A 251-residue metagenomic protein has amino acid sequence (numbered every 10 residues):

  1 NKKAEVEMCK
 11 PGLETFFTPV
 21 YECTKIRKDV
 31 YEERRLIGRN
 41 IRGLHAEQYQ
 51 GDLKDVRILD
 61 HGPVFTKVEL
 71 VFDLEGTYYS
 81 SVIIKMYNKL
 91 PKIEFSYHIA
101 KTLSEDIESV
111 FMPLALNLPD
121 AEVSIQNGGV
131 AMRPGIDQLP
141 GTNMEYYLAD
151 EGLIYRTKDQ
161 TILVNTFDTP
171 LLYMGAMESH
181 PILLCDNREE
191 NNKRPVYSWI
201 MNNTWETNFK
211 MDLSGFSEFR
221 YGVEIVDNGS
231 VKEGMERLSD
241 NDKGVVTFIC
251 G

Functional and structural regions predicted by a protein language model:
N1-G251: C-terminal (or distal) subdomains of carbohydrate-active enzymes
